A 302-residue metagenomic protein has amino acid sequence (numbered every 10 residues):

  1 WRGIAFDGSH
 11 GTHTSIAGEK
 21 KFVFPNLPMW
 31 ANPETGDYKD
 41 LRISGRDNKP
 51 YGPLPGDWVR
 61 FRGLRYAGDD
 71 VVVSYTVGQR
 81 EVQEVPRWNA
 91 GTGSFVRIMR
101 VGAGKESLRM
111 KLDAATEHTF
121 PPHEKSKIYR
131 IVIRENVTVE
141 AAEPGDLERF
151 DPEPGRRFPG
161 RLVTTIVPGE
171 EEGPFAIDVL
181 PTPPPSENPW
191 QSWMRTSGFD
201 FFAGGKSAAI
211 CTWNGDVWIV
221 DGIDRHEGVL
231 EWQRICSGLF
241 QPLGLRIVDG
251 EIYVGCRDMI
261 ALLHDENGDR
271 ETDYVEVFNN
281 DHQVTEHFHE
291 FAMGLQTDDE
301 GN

Functional and structural regions predicted by a protein language model:
W1-G3, G11-H13, K105-L108, N136-E140 (+2 more regions): Primarily extracytoplasmic ectodomains and periplasmic/lumenal surface modules that are beta-strand-rich
W1-I98, G102-A103: Extended polysaccharide-engagement surfaces of secreted carbohydrate-active enzymes
V71-Y75, R97, H118-P121, I252-V254: Generic recognition of long tandem-repeat/solenoid scaffolds
T76, V132-R134, P183, D281: Structured loops at beta-to-helix junctions and adjacent beta-edge loops in soluble globular domains
I98-R100, R130-V132, D200-F202: Residues within well-ordered beta-strands of beta-sheet-rich folds
G102-E117: Acidic (Asp/Glu-rich), glycine- and aromatic
D113-P159: Extended acidic/polar, glycine-enriched regions that form or flank non-catalytic beta-rich accessory modules
D146-N302: Beta-propeller domains with acidic blade repeats across secreted/periplasmic ectodomains and cytosolic WD/CNH propellers
